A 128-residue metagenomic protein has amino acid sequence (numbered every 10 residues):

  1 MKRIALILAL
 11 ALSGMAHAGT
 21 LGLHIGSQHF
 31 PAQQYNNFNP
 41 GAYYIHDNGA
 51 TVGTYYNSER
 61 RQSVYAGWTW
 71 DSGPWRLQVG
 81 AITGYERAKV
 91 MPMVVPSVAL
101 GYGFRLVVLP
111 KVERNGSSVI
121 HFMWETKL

Functional and structural regions predicted by a protein language model:
M1-G19: Cleavable N-terminal export/targeting peptides
H17-E59, S63-V64, W70, K127: Short glycine/proline- and aromatic-enriched beta-strand/turn motifs that initiate or cap beta-hairpins
L21, N48-V52, G73-L77, L100-V108: Repeated loop/turn-to-beta-strand initiation elements of outer-membrane beta-barrel proteins
I25-Q28, V98-L100, G116-L128: Outer-membrane beta-barrel "beta-signal"
Q28-A32, Y55-E59, G80-A88, R105 (+1 more regions): Sequence/structural signature of outer-membrane beta-barrel proteins
N36-A42, H46, R60-A66, K89-V94 (+2 more regions): Residues that define the transmembrane beta-barrel architecture of outer-membrane proteins
T69-G101: Mid-chain, well-packed structural core segment of small domains
